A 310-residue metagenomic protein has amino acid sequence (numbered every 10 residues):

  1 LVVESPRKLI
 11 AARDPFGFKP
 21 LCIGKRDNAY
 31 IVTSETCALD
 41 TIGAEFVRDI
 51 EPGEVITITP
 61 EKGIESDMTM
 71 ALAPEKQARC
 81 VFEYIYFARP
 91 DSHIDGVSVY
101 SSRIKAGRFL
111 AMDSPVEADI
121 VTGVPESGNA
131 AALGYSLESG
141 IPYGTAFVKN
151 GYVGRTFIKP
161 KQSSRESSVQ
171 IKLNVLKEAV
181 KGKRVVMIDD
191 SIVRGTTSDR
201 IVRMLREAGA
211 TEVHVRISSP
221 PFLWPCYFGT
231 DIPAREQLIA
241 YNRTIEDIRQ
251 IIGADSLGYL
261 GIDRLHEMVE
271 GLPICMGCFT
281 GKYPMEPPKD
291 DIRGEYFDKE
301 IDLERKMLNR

Functional and structural regions predicted by a protein language model:
L1-G128, S136-K177, G271-E286, D291 (+1 more regions): N-terminal segments that mediate ammonia production and transfer in glutamine-dependent amidotransferase systems
E4, A146, R216-S218, Y259-I262: Conserved beta-strand termini and adjacent loop/short-helix elements that scaffold enzyme active sites in alpha/beta
P15, E138, E207, Q250-I251: Residues at alpha-helix termini
I23, L133-L137, D199-R200, Y227: Short amphipathic alpha-helical segments
M112, L133, L137, R203 (+1 more regions): Short, well-ordered alpha-helices that flank and scaffold nucleotide-derived cofactor binding pockets
D119, T211, D255: Short acidic/polar active-site loop segments enriched in Thr and Asp
S168-Y241, I245, I251: PRPP/pyrophosphate-binding module of the type I phosphoribosyltransferase fold
P220-M307: Acidic, metal-coordinating catalytic segment for phosphate/diphosphate chemistry, firing primarily on the Nudix
